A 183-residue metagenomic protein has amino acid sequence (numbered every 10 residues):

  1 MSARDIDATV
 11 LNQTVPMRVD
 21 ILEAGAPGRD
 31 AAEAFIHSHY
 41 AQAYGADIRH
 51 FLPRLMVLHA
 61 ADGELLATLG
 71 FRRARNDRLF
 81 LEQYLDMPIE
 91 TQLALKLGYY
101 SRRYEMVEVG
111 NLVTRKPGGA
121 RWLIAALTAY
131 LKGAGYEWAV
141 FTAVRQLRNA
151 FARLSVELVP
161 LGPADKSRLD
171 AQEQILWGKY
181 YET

Functional and structural regions predicted by a protein language model:
S2-V10: Intrinsically disordered, low-complexity, charge-dense segments enriched in Lys/Arg and Glu/Asp interspersed
N12-T14: Short alpha-helical hairpin
P16-Y104, G110: A conserved beta-strand-loop-helix scaffold within acyl/acetyltransferase catalytic domains
M17-I21, F71, L158-P160, A164 (+1 more regions): Generic preference for hydrophobic/aromatic residues in regular secondary structure cores
A41, L85, E137, Y181-E182: Compositionally biased, intrinsically disordered low-complexity regions enriched in proline and serine
L58, D62, G135, E157 (+1 more regions): Alpha-helix boundary/capping detector
E82-A171: Acyl-donor binding region in acyl/amide transferases
D165-T183: Accessory, usually C-terminal, subdomains that scaffold auxiliary metal cofactors
